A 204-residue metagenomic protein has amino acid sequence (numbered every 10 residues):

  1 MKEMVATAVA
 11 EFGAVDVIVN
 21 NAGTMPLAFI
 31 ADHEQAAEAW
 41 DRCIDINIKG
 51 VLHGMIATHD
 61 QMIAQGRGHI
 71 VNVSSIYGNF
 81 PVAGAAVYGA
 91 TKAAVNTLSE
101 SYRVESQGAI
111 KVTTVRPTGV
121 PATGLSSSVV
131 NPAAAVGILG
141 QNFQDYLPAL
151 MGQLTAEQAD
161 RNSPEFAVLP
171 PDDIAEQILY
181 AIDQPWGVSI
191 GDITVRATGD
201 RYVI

Functional and structural regions predicted by a protein language model:
M1-G13: Conserved amphipathic alpha-helix within the SDR
E11-F12, A28-F29, A57-G66: A short helix-coil junction within the Rossmann-fold of NAD(P)-dependent oxidoreductases
F29-I44: Substrate-binding pocket helix/loop in short-chain dehydrogenase/reductase
M55, T91: Active-site helix of classical SDR
S75: Residue(s) in the substrate-gating loop at a strand-loop-helix junction that position the organic substrate next
F80-A86, F166: Active-site loop immediately N-terminal to the catalytic Tyr-X3-Lys motif of short-chain dehydrogenase/reductase
V104-V188: SDR active-site lid
